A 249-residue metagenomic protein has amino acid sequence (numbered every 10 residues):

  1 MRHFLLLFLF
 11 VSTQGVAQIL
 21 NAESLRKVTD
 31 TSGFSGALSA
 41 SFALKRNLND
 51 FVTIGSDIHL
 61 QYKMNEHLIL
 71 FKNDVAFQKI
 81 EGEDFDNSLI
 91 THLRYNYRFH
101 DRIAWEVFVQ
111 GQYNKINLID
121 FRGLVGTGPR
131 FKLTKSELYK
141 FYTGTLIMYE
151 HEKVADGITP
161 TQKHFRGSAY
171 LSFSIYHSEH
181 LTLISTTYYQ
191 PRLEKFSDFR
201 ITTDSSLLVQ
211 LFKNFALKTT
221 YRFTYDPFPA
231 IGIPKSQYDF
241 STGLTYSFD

Functional and structural regions predicted by a protein language model:
V28-L44, H67-F71: Transmembrane beta-strand segments of Gram-negative outer membrane beta-barrel proteins
S32-F34, D50-I54, F85-L89, F121-V125 (+4 more regions): Residues that define the transmembrane beta-barrel architecture of outer-membrane proteins
F34, E66-F71, R102-W105, E137-F141 (+2 more regions): Repeated loop/turn-to-beta-strand initiation elements of outer-membrane beta-barrel proteins
L38-A40, S56-I58, T91-L93, T127 (+3 more regions): Membrane-embedded beta-strands of outer-membrane beta-barrel proteins, especially the hydrophobic/small aromatic
A40-F42, F71-F77, T91, V107-G111 (+5 more regions): Transmembrane beta-barrel strands of outer-membrane/channel proteins
F42-R46, M64-E66, V75-K79, G111-K115 (+5 more regions): Transmembrane beta-strands of outer-membrane beta-barrel pores
L44-V52, I80-D86, Y113-F121, R192-R200 (+1 more regions): Solvent-exposed loop/turn segments connecting transmembrane beta-strands in outer-membrane beta-barrel proteins
L208-Q210, S236-D249: Outer-membrane beta-barrel "beta-signal"
